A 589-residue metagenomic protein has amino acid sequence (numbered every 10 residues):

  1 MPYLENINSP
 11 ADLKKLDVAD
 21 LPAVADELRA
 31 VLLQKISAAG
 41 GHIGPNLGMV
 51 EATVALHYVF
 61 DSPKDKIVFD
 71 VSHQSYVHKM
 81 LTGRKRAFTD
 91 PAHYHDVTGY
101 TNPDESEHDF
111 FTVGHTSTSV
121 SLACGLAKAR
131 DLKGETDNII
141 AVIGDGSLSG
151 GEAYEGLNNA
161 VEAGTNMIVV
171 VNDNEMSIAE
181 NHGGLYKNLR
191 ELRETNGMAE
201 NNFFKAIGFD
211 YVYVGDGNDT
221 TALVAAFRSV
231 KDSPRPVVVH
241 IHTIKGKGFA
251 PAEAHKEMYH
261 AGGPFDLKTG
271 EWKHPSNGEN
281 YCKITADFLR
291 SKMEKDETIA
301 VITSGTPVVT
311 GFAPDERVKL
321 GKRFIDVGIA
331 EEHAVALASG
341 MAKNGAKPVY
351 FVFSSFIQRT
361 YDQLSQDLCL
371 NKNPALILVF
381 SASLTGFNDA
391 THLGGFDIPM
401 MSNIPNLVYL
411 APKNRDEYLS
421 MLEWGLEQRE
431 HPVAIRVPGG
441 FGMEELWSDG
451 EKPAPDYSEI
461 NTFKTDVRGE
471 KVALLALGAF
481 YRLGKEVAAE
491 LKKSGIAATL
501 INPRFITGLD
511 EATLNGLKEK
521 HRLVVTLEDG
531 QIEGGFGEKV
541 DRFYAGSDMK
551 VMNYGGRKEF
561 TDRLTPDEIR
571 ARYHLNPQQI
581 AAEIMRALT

Functional and structural regions predicted by a protein language model:
D20, A25, R29-L32, I36 (+7 more regions): Cofactor-pocket helix-loop regions in the catalytic cores of large enzyme subunits
V24, H42-A163, I299, S304 (+2 more regions): Cofactor-binding active-site loop characterized by glycine-rich and histidine/acidic residues
A30-S37, D96-T112, G134-I140, A313-G328 (+4 more regions): Glycine/charged-rich beta-loop-alpha catalytic/anionic-binding loops adjacent to active sites
G40-M49, V68-H73, N102-V120, I143-S147 (+7 more regions): Active-site nucleophile and cofactor-binding loops and adjacent substrate-binding regions of central metabolic enzymes
K66, F249-I357, Q363-N373, L475-G478 (+1 more regions): Non-catalytic terminal/interface segments that mediate subunit docking, oligomerization, and allosteric communication
Q74, D109-F265, E271-G278, C282-D287 (+1 more regions): Glycine-rich ThDP/TPP pyrophosphate-binding loop and its adjacent helix/strand module within ThDP-dependent enzymes
F88-V97, E162-M176, C369-S381: A glycine-rich helix N-cap at a beta->alpha junction
P264, W272-P275, G386-N388, V408 (+2 more regions): Peripheral docking tails and interdomain loops at the edges of cofactor- or intermediate-handling domains
